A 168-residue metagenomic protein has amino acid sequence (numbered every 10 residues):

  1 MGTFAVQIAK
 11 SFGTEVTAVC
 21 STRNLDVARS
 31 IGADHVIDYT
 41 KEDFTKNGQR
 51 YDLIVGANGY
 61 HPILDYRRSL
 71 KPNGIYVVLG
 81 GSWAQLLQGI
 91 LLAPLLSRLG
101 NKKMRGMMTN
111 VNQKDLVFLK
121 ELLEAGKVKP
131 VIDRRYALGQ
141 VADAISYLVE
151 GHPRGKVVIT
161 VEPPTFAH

Functional and structural regions predicted by a protein language model:
M1-H168: Terminal helix/beta-alpha structural elements that buttress the NAD(P)+-binding lobe
